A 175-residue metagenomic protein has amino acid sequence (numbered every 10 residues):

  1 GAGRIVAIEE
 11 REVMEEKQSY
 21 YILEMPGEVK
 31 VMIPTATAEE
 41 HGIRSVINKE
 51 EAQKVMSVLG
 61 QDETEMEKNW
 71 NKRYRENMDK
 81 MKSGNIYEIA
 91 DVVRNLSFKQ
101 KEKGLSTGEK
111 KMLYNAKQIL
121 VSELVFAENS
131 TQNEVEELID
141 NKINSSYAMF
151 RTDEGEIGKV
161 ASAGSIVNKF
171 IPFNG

Functional and structural regions predicted by a protein language model:
G1-H41: A positional/architectural concept
G42-G155, A161, G175: Charge/polar-rich, low-complexity and marginally structured segments
K169-N174: Short, intrinsically disordered C-terminal tails of secreted or membrane-associated proteins
